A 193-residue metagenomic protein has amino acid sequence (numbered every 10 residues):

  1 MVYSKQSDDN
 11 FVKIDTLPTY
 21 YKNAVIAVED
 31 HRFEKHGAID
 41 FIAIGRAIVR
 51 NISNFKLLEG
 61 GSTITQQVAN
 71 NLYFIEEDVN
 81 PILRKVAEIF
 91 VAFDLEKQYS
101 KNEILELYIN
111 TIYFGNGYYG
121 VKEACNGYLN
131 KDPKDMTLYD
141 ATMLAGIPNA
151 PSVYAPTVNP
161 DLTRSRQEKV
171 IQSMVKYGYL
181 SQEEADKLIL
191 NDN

Functional and structural regions predicted by a protein language model:
M1-N193: Juxtamembrane regions of bacterial inner-membrane/periplasmic proteins, predominantly the peptidoglycan biogenesis
